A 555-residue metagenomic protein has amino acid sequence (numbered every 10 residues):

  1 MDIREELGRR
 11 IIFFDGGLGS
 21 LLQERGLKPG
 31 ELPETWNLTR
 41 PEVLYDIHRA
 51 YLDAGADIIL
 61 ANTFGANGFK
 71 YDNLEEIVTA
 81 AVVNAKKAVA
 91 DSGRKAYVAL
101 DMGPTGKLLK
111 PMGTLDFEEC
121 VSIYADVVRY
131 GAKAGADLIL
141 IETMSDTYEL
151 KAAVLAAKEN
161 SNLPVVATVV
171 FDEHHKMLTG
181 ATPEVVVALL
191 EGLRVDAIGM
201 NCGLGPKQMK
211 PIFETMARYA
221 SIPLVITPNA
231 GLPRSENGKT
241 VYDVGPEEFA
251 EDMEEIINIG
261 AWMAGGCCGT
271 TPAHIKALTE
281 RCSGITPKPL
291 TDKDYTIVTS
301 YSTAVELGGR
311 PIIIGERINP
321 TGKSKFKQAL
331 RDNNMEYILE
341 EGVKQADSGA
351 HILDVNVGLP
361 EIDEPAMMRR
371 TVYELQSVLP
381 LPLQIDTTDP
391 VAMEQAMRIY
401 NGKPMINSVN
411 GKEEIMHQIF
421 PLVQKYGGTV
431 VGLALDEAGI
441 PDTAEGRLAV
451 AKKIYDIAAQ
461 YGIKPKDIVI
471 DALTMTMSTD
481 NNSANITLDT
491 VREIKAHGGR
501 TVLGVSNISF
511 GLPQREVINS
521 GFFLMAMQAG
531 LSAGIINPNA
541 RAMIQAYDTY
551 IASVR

Functional and structural regions predicted by a protein language model:
M1-D471, M475-R555: Domain-level signal for soluble alpha/beta catalytic cores
